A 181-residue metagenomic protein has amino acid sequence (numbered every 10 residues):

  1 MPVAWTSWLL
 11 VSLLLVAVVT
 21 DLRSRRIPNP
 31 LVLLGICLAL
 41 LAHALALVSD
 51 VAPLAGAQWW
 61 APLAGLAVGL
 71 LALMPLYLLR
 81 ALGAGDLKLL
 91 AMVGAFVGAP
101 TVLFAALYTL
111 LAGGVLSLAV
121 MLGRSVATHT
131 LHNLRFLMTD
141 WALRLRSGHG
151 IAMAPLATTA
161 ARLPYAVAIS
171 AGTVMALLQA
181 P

Functional and structural regions predicted by a protein language model:
M1-P181: A membrane-topology feature that recognizes alpha-helical transmembrane segments and their immediate juxtamembrane
